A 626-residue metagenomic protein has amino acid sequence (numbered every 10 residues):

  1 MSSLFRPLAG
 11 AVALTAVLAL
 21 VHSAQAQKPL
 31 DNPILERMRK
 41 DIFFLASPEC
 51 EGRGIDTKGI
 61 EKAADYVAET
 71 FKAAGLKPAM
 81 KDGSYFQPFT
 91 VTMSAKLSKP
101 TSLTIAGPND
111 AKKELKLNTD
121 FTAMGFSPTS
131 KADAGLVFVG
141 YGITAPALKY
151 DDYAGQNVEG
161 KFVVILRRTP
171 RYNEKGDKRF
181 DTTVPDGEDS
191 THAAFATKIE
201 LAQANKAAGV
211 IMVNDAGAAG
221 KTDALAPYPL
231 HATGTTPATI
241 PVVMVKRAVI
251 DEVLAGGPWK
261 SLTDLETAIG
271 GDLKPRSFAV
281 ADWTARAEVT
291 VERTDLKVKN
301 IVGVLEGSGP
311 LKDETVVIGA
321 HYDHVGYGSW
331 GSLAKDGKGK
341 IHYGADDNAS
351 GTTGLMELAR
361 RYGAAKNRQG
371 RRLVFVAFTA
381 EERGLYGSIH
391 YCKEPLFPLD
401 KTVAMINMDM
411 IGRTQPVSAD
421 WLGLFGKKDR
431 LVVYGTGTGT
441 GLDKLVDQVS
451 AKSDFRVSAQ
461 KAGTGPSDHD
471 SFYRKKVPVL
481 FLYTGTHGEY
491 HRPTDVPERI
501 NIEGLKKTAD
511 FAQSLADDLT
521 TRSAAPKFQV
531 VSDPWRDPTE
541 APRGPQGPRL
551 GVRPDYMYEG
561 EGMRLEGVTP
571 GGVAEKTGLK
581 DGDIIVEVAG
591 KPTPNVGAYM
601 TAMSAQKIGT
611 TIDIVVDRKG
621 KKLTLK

Functional and structural regions predicted by a protein language model:
G10-V21: Bacterial N-terminal signal peptides
N32-P78, T104-P108, N157, K161-S190 (+2 more regions): Catalytic-core environment of secreted peptidases
E51-D177, A279-R293, K297-N300: Noncatalytic luminal/extracellular "stalk/propeptide" segments of secretory-pathway proteins
K112-K116, P128-T129, A154, T239-T263 (+4 more regions): Metal-dependent peptidase/peptidase-like ectodomains
E114-P241, E306-S308, K312-T315, Y322-H324 (+5 more regions): Extracellular/luminal Protease-associated
A204-G217, K221, P229-N300: Long, well-ordered, tryptophan-enriched scaffold segments
T353, R360, A364, G488-R536: His/Asp/Glu-rich mid-to-C-terminal helical/loop segments that flank catalytic regions of hydrolases
F511, T520, P526-K626: C-terminal recognition in membrane/secretory proteostasis and scaffolding
